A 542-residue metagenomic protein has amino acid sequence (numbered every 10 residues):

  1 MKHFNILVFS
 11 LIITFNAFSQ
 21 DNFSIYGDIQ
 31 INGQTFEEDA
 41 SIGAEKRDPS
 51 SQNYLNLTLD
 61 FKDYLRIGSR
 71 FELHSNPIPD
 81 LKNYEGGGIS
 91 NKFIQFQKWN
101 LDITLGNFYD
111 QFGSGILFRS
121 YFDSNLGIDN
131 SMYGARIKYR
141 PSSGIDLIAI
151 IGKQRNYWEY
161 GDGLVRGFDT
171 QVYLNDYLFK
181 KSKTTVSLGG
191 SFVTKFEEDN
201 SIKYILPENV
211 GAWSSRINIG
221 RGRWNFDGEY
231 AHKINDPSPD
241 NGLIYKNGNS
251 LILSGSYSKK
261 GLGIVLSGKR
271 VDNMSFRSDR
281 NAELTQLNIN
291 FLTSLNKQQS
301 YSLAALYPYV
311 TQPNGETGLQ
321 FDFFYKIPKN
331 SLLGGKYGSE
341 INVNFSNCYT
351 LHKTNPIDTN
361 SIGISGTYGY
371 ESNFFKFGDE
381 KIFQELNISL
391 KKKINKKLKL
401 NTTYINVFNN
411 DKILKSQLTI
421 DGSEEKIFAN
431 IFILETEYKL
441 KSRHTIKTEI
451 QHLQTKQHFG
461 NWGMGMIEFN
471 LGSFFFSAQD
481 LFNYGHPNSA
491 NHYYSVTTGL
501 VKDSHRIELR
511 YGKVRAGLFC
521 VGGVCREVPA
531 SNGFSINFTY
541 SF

Functional and structural regions predicted by a protein language model:
M1-F4: Positively charged n-region of N-terminal signal peptides that target proteins for export
I6, F18, F323: Nuclease and nuclease-like effector domains acting on nucleic acids or nucleotide cofactors
I6-T14: Bacterial N-terminal signal peptides
T14-A17, D279: Hydrophobic alpha-helical membrane context
S19-N107, I116-L117, S131-I150, G161-D176 (+14 more regions): Beta-barrel outer-membrane channel/assembly domains of diderm bacteria
D28-N32, E37-D39, I78, T104-K180 (+7 more regions): Surface-exposed coil loops of outer-membrane beta-barrel proteins
Q30, S50-Q52, R70, K181-K183 (+2 more regions): Exposed, low-structure sequence patches enriched in small/polar residues
H74, I78-Y84, Y157-Y160, K233-K246: Outer-membrane beta-barrel proteins
